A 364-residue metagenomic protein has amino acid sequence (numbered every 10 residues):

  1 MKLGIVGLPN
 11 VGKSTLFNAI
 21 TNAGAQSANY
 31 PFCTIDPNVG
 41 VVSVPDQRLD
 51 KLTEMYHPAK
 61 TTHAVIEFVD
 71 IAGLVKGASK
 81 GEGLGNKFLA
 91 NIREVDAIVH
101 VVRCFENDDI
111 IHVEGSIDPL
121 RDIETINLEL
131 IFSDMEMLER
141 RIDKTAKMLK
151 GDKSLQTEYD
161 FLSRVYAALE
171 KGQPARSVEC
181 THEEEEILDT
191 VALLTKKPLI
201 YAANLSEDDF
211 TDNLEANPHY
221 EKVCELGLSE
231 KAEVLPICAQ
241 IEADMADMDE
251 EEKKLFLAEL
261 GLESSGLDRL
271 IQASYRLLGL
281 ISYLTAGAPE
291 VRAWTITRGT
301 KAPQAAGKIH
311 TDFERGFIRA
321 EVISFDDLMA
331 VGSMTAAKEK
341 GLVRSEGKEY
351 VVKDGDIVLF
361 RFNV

Functional and structural regions predicted by a protein language model:
M1-I111, E139-R140: Conserved G1/Walker A P-loop phosphate-binding module
K2-V6, F17, K144-V351, N363-V364: C-terminal-of-GTPase-core extension/linker across diverse P-loop GTPases
V6, F32, P37-G40, Q47-L49 (+15 more regions): Short capping/connector residues at structural and topological boundaries
P9, I131-D134, A192: Flexible interhelical turns and helix-capping residues at alpha-helix boundaries within structured domains
A23-P31, N38-G40, R48-K51, K80 (+10 more regions): Glycine-rich, flexible loop/turn motifs
F32, D46-L49, T62-F68, E82-D96 (+9 more regions): Amphipathic alpha-helical transducer elements in NTP-driven molecular machines
G40-P45, A72-E82, R93-L155, A168-T181 (+2 more regions): Conserved Switch II/interswitch segment of TRAFAC-class P-loop GTPases
K353-V358: Structural motif
